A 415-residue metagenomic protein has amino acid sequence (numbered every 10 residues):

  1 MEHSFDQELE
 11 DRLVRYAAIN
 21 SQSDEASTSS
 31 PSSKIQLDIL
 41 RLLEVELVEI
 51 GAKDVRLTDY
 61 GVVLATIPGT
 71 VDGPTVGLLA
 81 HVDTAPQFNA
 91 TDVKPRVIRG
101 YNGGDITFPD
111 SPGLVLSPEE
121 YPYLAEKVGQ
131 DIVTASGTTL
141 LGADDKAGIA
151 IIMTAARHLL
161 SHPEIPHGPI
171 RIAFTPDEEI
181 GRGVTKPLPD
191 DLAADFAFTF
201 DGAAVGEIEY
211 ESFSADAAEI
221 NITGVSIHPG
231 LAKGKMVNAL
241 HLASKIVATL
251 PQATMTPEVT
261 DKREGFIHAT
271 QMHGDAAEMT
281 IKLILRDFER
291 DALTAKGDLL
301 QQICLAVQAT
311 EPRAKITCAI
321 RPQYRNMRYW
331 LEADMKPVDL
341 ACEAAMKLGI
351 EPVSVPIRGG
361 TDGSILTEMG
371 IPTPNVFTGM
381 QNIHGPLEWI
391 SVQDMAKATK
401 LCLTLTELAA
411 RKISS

Functional and structural regions predicted by a protein language model:
D6-K34, T134, Y324, Q381-G385: N-terminal capping segment at the start of a domain
L9, V237, H241-T256, D291-I303 (+3 more regions): His/Asp/Glu-rich mid-to-C-terminal helical/loop segments that flank catalytic regions of hydrolases
E25, D54, E164-P169, Q252-H268 (+3 more regions): Flexible, glycine/charged-enriched surface loops at secondary-structure junctions
T28-G73, G77-L79, D83, N89 (+1 more regions): A non-catalytic alpha/beta surface segment that caps or lines the substrate-entry region of metallo-dependent hydrolase
K34, T139-A150, K233-H241, W389-A396: Short, conserved micro-motifs enriched in small and acidic residues
G73-P169: Active-site metal-coordination/substrate-binding segment of hydrolases, especially metallo-dependent peptidases
I106, Q130-A143, H162, D177-Q301 (+3 more regions): Midchain, well-structured core segments that form catalytic/ion-binding scaffolds
H241-V259, F266-H268, K315, R325-P374: Active-site-adjacent substrate-binding region of metalloamidase/peptidase-like peptide-processing proteins
